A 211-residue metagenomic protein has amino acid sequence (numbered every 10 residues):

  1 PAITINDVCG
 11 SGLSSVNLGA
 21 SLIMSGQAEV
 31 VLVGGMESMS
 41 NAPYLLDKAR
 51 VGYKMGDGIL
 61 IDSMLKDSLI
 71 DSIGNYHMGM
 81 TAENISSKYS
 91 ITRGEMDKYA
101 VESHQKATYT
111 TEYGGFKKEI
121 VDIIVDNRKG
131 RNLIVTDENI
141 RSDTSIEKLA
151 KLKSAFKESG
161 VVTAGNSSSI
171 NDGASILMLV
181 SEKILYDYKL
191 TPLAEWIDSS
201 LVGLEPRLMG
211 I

Functional and structural regions predicted by a protein language model:
P1-V30, S72-H77, D143-S169: Conserved catalytic cysteine-centered active-site region of acyl-thioester-dependent Claisen-condensing enzymes
I3-E37, M80, S86-Y113, I176-K183: Active-site-proximal alpha-helical scaffold in enzymes
D7-S11, G35-Y44, A49, I197-L204: Acidic, glycine-rich active-site loops and adjacent beta-strand->loop/helix elements that engage anionic groups
V30-N84: Flexible glycine-/small-residue-enriched beta->alpha junction loops that bind anionic phosphate/pyrophosphate groups
K66-L69, V161-S167, V202-P206: A short glycine/serine-rich beta->alpha loop
E95-D187, T191: N-terminal extracellular/periplasmic Venus flytrap/periplasmic-binding protein-like
E182-I211: Glycine- and Gly-Pro-enriched alpha-helical subdomains that act as flexible, kink-prone "lid/hinge" or packing modules
